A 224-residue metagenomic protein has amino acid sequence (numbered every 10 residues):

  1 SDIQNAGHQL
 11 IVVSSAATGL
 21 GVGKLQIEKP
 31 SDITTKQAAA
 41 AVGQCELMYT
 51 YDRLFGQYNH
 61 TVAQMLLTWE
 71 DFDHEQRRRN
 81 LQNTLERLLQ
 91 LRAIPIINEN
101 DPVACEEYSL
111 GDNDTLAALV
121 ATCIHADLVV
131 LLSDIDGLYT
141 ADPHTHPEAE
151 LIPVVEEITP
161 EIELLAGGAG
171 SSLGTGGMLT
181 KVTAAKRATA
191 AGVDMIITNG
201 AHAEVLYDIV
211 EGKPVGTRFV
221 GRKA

Functional and structural regions predicted by a protein language model:
S1-T61, M65-A224: C-terminal catalytic "cap/lid" subdomain
